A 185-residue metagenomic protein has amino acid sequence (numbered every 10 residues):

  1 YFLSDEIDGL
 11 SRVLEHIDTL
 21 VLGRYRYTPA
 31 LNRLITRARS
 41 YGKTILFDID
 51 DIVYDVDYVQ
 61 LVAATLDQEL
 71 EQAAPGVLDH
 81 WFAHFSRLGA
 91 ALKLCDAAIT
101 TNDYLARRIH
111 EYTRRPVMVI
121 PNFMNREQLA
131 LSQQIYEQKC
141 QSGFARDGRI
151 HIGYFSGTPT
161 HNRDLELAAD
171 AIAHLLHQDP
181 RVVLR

Functional and structural regions predicted by a protein language model:
Y1, N122-R185: Conserved catalytic-core segment of nucleotide-activated headgroup transferases in glycan assembly
Y1-L22, R26-Y27, Q60: N-terminal pre-catalytic "stem/leader" segment of glycosyltransferase-like enzymes
D18-T19, T44, A97, H151: Structural motif
L20-I45: Short, conserved structural micro-motifs that define repeat-unit consensus positions and nucleotide-binding loops
L20-V21, C95-N102, F155, V183: A short beta-strand/loop micro-motif in the catalytic core of glycosyltransferases that engages the nucleotide-sugar
R37-S40, Q68-A98: Membrane-proximal helix-turn-helix segments that form the acceptor-binding/catalytic region of lipid-linked
R39-D57, L61-A73: Active-site proximal beta-strand in glycosyltransferases
F82, G89-V119, F123-L131: A short, active-site helix/loop in glycosyltransferases that binds the activated sugar's phosphate group
